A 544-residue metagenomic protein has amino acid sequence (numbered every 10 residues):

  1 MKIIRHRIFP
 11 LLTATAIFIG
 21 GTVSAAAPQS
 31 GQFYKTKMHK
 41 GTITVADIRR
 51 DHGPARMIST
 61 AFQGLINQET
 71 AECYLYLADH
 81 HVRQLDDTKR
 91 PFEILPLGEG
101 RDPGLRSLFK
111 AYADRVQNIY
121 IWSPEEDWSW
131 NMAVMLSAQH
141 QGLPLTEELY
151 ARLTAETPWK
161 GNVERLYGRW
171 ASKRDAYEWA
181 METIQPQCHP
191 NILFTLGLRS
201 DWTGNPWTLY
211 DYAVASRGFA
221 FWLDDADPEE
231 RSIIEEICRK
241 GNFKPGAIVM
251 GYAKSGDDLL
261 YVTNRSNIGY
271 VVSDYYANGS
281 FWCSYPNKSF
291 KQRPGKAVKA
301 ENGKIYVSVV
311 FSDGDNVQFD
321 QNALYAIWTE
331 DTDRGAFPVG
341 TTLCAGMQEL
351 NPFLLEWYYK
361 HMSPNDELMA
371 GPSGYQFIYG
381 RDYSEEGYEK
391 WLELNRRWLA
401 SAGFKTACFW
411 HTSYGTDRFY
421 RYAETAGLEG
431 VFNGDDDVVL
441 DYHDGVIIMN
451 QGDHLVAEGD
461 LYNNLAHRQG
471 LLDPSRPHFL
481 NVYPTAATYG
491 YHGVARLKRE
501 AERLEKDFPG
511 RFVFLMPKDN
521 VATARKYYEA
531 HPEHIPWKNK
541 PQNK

Functional and structural regions predicted by a protein language model:
M1-L12: Bacterial N-terminal signal peptides that target proteins for export
P10-G20: Bacterial N-terminal signal peptides
T22-A25: Sec/Tat signal peptide C-region and signal peptidase I cleavage site
Q29-S280: Preference for solvent-exposed, low-hydrophobicity sequence contexts
R83-P96, D211-A226, A277-C283, K304-V317 (+2 more regions): Acidic/glycine-enriched edge-of-secondary-structure segments
Y276-Y359: Active-site beta->alpha N-cap acidic-glycine motif
V307-A336, G346, A402, F409-N543: Catalytic grooves of carbohydrate-active enzymes
T342-K405: Substrate-binding cleft of extracellular glycoside hydrolase catalytic domains
